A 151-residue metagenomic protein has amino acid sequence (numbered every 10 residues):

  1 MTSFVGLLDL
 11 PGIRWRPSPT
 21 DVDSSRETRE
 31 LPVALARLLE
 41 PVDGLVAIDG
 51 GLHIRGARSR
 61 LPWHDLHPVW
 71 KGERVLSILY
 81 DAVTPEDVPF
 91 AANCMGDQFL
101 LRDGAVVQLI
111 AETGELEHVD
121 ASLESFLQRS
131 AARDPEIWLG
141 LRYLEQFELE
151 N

Functional and structural regions predicted by a protein language model:
M1-L101: A surface-exposed partner-binding patch
T20, G51, H64-L66, R102 (+3 more regions): Generic alpha-helix signal with a bias toward terminal, lower-confidence helices and secondary-structure junctions
Q98, G104-L109: Short polybasic amphipathic segments
V107-Y143: Compact, glycine/acidic-enriched structural inserts
L144-N151: Low-complexity intrinsically disordered segments
